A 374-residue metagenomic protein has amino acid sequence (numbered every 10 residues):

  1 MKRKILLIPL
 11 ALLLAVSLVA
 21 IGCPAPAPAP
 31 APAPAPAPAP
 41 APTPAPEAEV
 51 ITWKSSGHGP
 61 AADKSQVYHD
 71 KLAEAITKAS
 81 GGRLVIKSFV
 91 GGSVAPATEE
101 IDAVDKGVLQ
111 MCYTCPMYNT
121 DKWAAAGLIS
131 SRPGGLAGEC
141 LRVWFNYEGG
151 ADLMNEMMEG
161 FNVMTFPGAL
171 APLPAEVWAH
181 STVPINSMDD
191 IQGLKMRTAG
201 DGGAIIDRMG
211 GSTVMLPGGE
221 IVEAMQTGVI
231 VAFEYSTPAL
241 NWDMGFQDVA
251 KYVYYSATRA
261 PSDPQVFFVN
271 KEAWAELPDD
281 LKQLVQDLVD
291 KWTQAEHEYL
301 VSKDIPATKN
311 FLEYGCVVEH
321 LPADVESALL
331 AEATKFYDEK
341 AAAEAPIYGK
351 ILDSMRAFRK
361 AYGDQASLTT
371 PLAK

Functional and structural regions predicted by a protein language model:
M1-T52, S367-K374: Short, low-complexity disordered leader/linker segments with a strong preference for bacterial N-terminal type II
C23-A25, A45-L141, L153-G160, M164-K374: N-terminal secretory/targeting leader peptides
